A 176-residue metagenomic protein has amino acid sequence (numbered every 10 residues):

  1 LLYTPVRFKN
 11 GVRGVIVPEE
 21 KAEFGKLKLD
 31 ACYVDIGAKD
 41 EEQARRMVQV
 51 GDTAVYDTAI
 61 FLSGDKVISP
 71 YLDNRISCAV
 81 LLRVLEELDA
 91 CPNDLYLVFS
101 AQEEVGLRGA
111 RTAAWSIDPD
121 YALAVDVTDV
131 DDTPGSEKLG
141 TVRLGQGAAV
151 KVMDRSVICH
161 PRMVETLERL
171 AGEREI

Functional and structural regions predicted by a protein language model:
L1-I176: N-terminal hydrophobic/helix-forming segments and targeting peptides
